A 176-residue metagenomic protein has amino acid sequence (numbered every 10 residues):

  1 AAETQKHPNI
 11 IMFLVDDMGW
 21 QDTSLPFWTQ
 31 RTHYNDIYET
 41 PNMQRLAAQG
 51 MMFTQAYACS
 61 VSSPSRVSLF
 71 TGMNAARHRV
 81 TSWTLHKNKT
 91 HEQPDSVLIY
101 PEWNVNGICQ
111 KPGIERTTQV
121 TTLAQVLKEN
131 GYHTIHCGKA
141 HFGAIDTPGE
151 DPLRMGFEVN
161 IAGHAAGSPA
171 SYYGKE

Functional and structural regions predicted by a protein language model:
A1-E176: Formylglycine-dependent sulfatase
